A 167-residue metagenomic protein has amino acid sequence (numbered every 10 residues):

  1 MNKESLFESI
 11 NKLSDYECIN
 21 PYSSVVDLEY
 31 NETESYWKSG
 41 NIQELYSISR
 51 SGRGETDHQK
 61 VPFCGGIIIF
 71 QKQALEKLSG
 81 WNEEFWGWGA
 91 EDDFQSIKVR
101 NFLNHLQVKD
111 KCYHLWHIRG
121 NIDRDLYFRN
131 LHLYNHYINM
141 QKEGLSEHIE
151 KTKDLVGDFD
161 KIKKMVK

Functional and structural regions predicted by a protein language model:
N2-E83: Conserved catalytic core of nucleotide-sugar-dependent glycosyltransferases
T56-D57, P62-F63, K72-Q73, K77 (+1 more regions): C-terminal catalytic/acceptor-binding lobe
